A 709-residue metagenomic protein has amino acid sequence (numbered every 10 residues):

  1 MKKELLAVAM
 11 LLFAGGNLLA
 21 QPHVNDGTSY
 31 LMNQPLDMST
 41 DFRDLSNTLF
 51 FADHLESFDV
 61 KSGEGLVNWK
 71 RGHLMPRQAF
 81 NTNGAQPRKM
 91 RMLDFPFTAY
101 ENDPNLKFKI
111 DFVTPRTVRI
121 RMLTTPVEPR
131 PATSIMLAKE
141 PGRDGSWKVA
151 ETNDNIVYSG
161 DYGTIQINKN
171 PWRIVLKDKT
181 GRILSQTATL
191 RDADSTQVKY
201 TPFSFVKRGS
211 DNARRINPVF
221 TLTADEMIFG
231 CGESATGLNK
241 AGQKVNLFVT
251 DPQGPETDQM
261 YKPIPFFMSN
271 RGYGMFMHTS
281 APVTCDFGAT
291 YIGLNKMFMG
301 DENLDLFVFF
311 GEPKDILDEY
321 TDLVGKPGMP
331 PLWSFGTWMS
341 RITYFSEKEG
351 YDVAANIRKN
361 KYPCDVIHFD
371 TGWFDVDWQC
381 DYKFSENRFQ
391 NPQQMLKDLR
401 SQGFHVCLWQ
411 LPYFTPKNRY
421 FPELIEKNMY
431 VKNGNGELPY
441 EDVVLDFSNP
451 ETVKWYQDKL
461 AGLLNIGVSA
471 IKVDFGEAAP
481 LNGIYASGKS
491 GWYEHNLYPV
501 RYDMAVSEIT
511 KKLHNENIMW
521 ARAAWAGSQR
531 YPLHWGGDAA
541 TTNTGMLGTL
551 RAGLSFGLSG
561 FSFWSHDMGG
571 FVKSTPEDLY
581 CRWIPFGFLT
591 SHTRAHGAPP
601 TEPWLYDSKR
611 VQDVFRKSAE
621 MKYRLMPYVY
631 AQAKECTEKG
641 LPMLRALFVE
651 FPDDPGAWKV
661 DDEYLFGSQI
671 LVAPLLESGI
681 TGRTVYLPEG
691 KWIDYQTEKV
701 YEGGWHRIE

Functional and structural regions predicted by a protein language model:
M1-P22: Bacterial Sec-dependent N-terminal signal peptides
A20-P129, T152-T164, N170-W172, T180 (+1 more regions): Mature N-terminal, pre-catalytic/accessory segment of carbohydrate-active enzymes
H23, Y100-N102, L123-T125, T133 (+5 more regions): Catalytic and substrate-binding clefts that recognize carbohydrates or anionic sugar/phosphate headgroups
G65, Q86-N105, K109-F112, I120 (+7 more regions): Carbohydrate-binding surfaces of carbohydrate-active enzymes
G84, A132-W147, K432, I693-E709: Solvent-exposed beta-strand/loop surfaces of large extracellular or lumenal domains
L123-T125, A132-L137, P363-F615, E650-P652 (+2 more regions): Aromatic- and carboxylate-enriched substrate-binding clefts and catalytic-loop regions of carbohydrate-active enzymes
T125, W172, R271-Y273, S280-P282 (+14 more regions): Short, glycine-/Ser/Thr-/acidic-enriched flexible segments
S346-K359, T452-G462: Short, acidic/polar
